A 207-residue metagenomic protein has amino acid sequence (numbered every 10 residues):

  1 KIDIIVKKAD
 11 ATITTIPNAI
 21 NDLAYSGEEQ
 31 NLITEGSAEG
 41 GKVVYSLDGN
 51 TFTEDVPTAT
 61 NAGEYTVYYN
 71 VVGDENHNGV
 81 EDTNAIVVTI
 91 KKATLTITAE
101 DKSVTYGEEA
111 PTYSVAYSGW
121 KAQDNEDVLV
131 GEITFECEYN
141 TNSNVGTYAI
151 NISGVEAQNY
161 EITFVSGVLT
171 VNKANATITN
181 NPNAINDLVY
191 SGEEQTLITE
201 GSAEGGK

Functional and structural regions predicted by a protein language model:
K1-K207: Solvent-exposed beta-strand/loop surfaces, strongest in extracytoplasmic domains of secreted and cell-surface proteins
